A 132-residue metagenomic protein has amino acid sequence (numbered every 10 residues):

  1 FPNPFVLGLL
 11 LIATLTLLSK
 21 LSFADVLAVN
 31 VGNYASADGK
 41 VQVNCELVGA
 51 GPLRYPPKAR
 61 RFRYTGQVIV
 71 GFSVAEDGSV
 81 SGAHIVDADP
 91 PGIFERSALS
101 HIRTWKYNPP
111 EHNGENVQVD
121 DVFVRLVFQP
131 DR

Functional and structural regions predicted by a protein language model:
F1-L9: Bacterial N-terminal signal peptides that target proteins for export
G8-K20: Bacterial N-terminal signal peptides
L18-R132: Charge-biased low-complexity segments
